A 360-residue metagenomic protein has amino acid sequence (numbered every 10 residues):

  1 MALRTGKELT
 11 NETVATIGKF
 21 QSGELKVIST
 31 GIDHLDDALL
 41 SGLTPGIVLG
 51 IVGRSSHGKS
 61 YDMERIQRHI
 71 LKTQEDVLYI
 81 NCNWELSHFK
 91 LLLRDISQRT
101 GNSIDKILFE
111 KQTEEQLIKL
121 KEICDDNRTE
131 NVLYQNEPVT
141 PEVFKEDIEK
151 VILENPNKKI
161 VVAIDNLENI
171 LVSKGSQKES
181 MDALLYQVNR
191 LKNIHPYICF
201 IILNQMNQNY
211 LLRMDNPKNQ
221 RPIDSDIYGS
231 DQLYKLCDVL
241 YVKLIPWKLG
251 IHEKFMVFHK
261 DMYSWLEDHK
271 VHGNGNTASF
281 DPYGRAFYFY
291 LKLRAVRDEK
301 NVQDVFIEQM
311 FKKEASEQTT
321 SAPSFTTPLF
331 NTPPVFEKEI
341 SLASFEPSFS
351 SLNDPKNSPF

Functional and structural regions predicted by a protein language model:
M1-S22, D36, S55-S56, G101-N102 (+4 more regions): C-terminal regions of RecA-like/P-loop NTPase motor modules
A2-N102, L153, F330, S358-F360: The Walker A/P-loop phosphate-binding site
L49-I51, L78-I80, Q135, I201 (+2 more regions): Hydrophobic/aromatic beta-strand patches that form the interior of the parallel beta-sheet core in alpha/beta enzyme
H57-K59, L86-K90, N169-V172, Q208-L212 (+1 more regions): Flexible loop/turn segments at secondary-structure boundaries
Q74-P156: Cytosolic-facing regulatory segments adjacent to core modules
C82-W84, I202-N207: Conserved H-loop
N131-K192: Phosphate-binding/switch loop-helix module in NTP-utilizing enzymes
A163, I198-Q205: Structural recognition of the conserved hydrophobic beta-strand(s) that form the central parallel beta-sheet of P-loop
